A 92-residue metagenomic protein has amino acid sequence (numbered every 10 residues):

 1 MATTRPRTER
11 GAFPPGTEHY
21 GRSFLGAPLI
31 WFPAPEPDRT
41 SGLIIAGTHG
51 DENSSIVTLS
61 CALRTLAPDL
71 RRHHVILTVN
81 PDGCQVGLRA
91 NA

Functional and structural regions predicted by a protein language model:
M1-A92: Structured catalytic-domain cores with a bias toward divalent-metal coordination
